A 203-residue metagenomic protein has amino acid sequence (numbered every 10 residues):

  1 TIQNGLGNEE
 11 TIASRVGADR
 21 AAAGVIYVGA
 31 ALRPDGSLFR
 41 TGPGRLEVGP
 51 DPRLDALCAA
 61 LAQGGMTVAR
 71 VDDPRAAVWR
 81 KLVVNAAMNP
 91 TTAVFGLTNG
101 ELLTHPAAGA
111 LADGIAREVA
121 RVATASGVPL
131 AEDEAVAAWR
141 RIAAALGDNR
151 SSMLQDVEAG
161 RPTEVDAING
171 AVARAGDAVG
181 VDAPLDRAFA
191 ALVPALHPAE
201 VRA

Functional and structural regions predicted by a protein language model:
T1-P34: Rossmann-like NAD(P)(H) cofactor-binding subdomain of soluble oxidoreductases
G5, G24, G29, G36 (+6 more regions): Glycine-centered flexibility sites
S14-R20, R33-E132: Internal alpha-helical scaffold of NAD(P)-dependent oxidoreductase catalytic cores
V25, P74-A76, R150-S151: Short hydrophobic "helix-edge" motifs at membrane interfaces and signal-peptide entry regions
D55, D113-A203: NAD(P)-dependent Rossmann-like dehydrogenase/reductase catalytic/cofactor-binding core
